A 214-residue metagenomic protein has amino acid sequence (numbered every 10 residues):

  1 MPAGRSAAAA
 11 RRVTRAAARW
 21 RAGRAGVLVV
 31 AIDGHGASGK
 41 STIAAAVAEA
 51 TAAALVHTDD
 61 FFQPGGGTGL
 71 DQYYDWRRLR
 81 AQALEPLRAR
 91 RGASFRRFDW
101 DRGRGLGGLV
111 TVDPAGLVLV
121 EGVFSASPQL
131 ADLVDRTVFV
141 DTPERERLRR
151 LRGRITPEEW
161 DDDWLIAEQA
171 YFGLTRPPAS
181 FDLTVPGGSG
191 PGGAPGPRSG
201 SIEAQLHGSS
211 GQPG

Functional and structural regions predicted by a protein language model:
M1-V29: Extreme N-terminal, non-catalytic leader segments that precede Walker-type/kinase nucleotide-binding cores
H35: P-loop (Walker A) phosphate-binding loop of NTP-binding proteins
K40: Conserved lysine of the Walker
I43: Hydrophobic positions on the alpha1 helix immediately C-terminal to the Walker A/P-loop
T51-G66: Short beta-strand-centered segment that lines the nucleotide-binding/catalytic pocket of NTP-utilizing
G66-T111, G116-V118: Conserved nucleotide-sensing/catalytic segment adjacent to the nucleotide-binding pocket in NTP-handling enzymes
R104-G153: ATP-dependent NMP and nucleoside kinases share a basic, alpha-helical "lid"
L109, S127, L133, I155-G214: Small-molecule kinase domains that catalyze NTP-dependent phosphoryl transfer to phosphate-bearing small molecules
